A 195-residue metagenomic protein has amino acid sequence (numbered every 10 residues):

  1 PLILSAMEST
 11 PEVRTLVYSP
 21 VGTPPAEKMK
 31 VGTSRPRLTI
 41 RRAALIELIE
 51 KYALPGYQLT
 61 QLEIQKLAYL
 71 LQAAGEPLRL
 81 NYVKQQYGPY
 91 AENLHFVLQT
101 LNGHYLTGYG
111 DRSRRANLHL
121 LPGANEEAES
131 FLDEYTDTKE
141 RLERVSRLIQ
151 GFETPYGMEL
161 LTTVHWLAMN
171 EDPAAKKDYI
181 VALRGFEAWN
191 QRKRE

Functional and structural regions predicted by a protein language model:
L2-E195: Domain-edge interaction signal
